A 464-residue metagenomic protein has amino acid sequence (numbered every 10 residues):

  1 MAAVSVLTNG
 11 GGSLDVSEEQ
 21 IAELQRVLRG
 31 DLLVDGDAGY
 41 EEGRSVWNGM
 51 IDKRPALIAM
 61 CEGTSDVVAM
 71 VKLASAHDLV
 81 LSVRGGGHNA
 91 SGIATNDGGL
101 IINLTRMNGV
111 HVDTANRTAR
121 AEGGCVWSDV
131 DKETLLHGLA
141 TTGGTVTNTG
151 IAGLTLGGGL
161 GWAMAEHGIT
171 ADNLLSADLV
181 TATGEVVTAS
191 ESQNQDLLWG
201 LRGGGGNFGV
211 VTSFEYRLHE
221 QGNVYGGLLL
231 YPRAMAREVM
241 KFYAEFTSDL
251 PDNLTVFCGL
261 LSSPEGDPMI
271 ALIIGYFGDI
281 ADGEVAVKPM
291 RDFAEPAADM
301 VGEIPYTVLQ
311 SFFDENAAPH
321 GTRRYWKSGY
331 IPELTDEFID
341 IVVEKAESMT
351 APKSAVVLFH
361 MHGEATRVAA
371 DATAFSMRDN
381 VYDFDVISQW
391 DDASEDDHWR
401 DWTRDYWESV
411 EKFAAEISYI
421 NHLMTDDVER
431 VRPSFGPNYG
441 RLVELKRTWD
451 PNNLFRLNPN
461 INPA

Functional and structural regions predicted by a protein language model:
M1-A464: Soluble FAD-dependent oxygen oxidases
